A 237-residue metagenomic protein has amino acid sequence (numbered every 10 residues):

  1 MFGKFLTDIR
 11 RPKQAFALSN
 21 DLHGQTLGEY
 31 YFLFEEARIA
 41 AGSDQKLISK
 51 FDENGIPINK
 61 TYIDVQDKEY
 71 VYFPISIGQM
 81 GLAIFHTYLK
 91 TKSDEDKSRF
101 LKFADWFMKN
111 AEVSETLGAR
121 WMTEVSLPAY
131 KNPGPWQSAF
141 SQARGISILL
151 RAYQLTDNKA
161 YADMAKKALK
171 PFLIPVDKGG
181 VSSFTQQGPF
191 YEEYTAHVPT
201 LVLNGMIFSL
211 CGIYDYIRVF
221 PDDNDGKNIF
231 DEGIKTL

Functional and structural regions predicted by a protein language model:
M1-L237: Glycan-recognition and catalytic cores of secretory/periplasmic carbohydrate-active enzymes
